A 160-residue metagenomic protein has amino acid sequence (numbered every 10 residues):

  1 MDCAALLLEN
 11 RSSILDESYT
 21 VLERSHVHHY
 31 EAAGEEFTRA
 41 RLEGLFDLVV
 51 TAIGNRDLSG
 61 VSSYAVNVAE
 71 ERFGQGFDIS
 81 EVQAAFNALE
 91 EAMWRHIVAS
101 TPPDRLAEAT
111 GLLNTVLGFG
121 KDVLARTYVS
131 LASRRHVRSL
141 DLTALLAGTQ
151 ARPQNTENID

Functional and structural regions predicted by a protein language model:
M1-S80: N-terminal low-complexity or simple alpha-helical regulatory segments that function as activation/interaction modules
C3, V61-D160: Long, amphipathic alpha-helical coupling/dimerization segments that relay conformational signals between
